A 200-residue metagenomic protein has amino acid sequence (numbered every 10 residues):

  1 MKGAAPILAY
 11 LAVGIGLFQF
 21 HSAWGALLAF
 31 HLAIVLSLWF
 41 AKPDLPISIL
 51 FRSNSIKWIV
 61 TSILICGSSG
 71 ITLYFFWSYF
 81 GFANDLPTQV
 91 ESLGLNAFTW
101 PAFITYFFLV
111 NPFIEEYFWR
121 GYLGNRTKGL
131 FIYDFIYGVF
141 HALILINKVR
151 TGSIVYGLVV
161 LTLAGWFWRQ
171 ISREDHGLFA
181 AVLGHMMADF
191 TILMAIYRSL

Functional and structural regions predicted by a protein language model:
M1-I56, I71-Y74, S172, F190-L200: N-terminal, membrane-interfacial amphipathic/helix-forming hydrophobic leader that caps and precedes the first
K2-A4, P87-E91, L130-G138: Short, functional N-terminal and low-complexity linear motifs
A5-Y10, A33, W58, C66 (+5 more regions): Small-residue packing motifs within transmembrane alpha-helices
L17-L27, W77-A83, L95-F103, R126-G129 (+2 more regions): Short, structured coil/loop segments at alpha-helix boundaries
A26-A29, P87-G94, R150-V160: Non-cytosolic membrane-interface motifs at loop->transmembrane helix junctions
L28, P43, S62, G81 (+3 more regions): Short, isolated positions within intrinsically disordered regulatory regions of eukaryotic proteins
P46-N111, V149: Juxtamembrane helix-loop-helix connectors linking adjacent transmembrane helices in multi-pass membrane enzymes
W100-L200: Transmembrane helix-loop-helix hairpins at the membrane interface of multi-pass integral membrane proteins
